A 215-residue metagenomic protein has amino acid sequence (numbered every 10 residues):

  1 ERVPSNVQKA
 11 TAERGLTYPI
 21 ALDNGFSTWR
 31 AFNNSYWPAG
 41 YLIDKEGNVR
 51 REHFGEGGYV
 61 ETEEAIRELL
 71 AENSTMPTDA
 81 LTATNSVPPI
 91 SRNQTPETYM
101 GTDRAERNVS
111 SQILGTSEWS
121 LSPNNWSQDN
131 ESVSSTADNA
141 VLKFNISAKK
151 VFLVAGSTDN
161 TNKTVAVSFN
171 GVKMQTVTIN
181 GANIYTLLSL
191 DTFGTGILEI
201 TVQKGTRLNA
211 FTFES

Functional and structural regions predicted by a protein language model:
E1, E56-G57: Soluble non-cytosolic domains of exported or imported proteins
E1-E13, N24-T28: Structural microenvironment flanking redox-active thiols in thiol-disulfide oxidoreductases
N6-E13, Y36, L42, E61-A65: Alpha-helical scaffold elements adjacent to nucleotide-binding pockets in ATP/GTP-utilizing enzyme cores
A10, W29, W37, F54 (+2 more regions): Tryptophan-centered motif/residue detector
A12-G15, N33, K45-E52, R67-T75: Sec-exported extracytoplasmic/periplasmic mature domains
I20, G25-T28, N33-F54, T62: A short, hydrophobic beta-strand/beta-hairpin element that forms part of a small beta-sheet core
V60-S215: Non-globular targeting/processing and membrane-anchoring segments
